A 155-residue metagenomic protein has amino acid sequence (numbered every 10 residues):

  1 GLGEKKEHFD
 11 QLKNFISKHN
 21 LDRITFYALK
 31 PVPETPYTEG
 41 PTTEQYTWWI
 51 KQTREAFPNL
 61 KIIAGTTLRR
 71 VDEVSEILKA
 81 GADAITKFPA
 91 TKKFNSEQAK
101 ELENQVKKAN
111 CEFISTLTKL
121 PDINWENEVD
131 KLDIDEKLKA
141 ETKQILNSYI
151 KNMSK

Functional and structural regions predicted by a protein language model:
G1-K13: Active-site glycine- and acidic-residue-rich loops that bind and position anionic ligands or nucleotide-like cofactors
S17-K155: Auxiliary Fe-S-binding modules of radical SAM enzymes
